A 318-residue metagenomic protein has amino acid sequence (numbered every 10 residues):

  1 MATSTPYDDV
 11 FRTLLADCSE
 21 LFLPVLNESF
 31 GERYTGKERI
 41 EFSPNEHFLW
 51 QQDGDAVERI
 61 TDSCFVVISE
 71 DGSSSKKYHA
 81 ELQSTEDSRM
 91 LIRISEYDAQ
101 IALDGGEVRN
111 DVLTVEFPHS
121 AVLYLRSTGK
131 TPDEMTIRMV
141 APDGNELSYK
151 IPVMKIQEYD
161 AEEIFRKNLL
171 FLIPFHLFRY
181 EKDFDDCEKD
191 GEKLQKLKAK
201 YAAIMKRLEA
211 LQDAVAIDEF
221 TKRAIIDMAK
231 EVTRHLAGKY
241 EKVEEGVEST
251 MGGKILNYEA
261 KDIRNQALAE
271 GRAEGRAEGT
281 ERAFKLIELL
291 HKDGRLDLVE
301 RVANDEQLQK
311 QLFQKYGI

Functional and structural regions predicted by a protein language model:
M1-H176, E306-Q314, I318: Accessory alpha/beta interaction modules
D17, A56, L103, L177 (+5 more regions): A generic structural signal for solvent-exposed, polar alpha-helical segments
F30, A102, G106, F178-K182 (+3 more regions): Hydrophobic/aromatic-lined pockets within catalytic cores
V66-S84, C187-I318: Short, charged alpha-helical interaction segments and adjacent helix-coil junctions
F165-K193: Coupling/switch segment of ABC-type P-loop NTPase heads
